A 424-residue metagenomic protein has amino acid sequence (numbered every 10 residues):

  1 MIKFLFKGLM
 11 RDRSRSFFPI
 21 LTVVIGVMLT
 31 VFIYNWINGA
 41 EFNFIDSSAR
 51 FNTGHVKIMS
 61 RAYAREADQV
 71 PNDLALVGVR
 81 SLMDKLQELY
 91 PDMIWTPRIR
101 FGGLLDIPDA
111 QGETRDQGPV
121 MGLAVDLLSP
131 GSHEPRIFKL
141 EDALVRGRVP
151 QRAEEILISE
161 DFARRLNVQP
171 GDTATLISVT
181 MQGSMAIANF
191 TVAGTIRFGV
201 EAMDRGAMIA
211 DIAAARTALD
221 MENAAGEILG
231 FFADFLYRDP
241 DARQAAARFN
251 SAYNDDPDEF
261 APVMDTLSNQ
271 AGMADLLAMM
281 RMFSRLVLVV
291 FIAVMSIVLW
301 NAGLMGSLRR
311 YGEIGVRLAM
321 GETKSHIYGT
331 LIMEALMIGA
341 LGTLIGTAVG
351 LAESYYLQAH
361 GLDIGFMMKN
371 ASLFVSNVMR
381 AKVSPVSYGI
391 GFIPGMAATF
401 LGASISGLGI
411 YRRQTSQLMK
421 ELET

Functional and structural regions predicted by a protein language model:
M1-V31, S325, R412, Q417-T424: N-terminal Sec/SRP start-transfer signal
L5, T30-N35, R281-A319, I327-I332 (+1 more regions): A hydrophobic alpha-helix feature that marks transmembrane segments and, especially, their cytosolic C-terminal ends
P19-L29, R281-N301, A335-G346, S387 (+1 more regions): Alpha-helical transmembrane segments of integral membrane proteins
M28-V56, S354, G361: Alpha-helical transmembrane segments
A40, D234-I297, G306-L308: Peri-transmembrane interface segments
R61, R65-E66, P71-N223: A structural signal for hydrophobic secondary-structure junctions, strongest on transmembrane helix-loop-helix units
G303-R309, E313-Q358, I390, P394: Transmembrane alpha-helical interface segments in multi-pass membrane proteins
I345-F392, S404-G407: Short helix-loop junctions at transmembrane helix boundaries
